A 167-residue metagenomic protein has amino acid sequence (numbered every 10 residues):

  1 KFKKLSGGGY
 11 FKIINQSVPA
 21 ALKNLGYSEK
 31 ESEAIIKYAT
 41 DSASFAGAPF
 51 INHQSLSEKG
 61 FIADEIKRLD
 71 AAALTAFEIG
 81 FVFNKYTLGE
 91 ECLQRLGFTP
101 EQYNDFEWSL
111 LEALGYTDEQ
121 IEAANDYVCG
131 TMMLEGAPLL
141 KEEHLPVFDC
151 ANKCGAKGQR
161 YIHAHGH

Functional and structural regions predicted by a protein language model:
K1-H167: Long, C-terminal-biased catalytic regions of enzyme "large/alpha" subunits
